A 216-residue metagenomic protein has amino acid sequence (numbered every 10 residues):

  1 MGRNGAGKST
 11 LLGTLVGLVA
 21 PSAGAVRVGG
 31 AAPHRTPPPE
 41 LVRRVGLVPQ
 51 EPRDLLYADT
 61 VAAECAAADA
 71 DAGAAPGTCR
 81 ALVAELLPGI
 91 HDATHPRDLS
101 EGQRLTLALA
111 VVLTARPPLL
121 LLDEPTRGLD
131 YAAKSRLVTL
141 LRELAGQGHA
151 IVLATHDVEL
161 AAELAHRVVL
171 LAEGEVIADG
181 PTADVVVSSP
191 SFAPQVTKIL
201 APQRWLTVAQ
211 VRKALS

Functional and structural regions predicted by a protein language model:
V16: Helix-to-loop junction immediately C-terminal to a conserved catalytic motif
G24-A32, L41: Conserved ABC transporter NBD signature motif
A74-D92: Conserved ABC ATPase "signature" region
T155-H156: H-loop/switch region of ABC-family ATPase nucleotide-binding domains
A161-E163: A short, surface-exposed alpha-helical micro-motif characterized by mixed small hydrophobic and charged/polar residues
E175-I199: Conserved beta-strand-loop-alpha-helix hinge in the C-terminal portion of ABC ATPase nucleotide-binding domains
F192-S216: ABC ATPase nucleotide-binding domains
